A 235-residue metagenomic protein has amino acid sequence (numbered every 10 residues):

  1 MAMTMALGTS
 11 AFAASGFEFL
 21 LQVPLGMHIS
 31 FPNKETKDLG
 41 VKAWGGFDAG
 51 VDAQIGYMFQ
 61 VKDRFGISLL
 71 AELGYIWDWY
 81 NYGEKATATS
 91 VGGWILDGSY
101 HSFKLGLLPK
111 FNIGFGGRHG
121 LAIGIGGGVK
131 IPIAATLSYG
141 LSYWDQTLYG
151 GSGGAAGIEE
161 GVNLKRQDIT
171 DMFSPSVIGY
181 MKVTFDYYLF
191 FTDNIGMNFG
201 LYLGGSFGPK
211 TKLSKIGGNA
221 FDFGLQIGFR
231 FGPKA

Functional and structural regions predicted by a protein language model:
M1-G8: Bacterial N-terminal signal peptides
F12-Q60, Y80, D145-T147, K212 (+2 more regions): Short glycine/proline- and aromatic-enriched beta-strand/turn motifs that initiate or cap beta-hairpins
S15-L21, D63-L69, H101-F103, G117-I123 (+2 more regions): Outer-envelope beta-barrel architecture signal
E18-H28, L70-I76, G124-K130, G200-G204: Transmembrane beta-strands of outer-membrane beta-barrel proteins
S30-V41, G74-D78, S152-G154, I158-G161 (+1 more regions): Predominantly the C-terminal beta-signal and adjacent terminal strand-loop region of outer-membrane beta-barrel
T36-G40, E84-G93, Y139-G150, S214-A220: Flexible, surface-exposed loop regions and adjacent strand-edge segments of Gram-negative outer-membrane beta-barrel
G46-D52, Y100-G106, S176-K182, A220-G224: Transmembrane beta-barrel architecture of outer-membrane proteins
I55, F59-D63, I113-G117, L189-D193 (+1 more regions): Outer-membrane beta-barrel strand-turn architecture
